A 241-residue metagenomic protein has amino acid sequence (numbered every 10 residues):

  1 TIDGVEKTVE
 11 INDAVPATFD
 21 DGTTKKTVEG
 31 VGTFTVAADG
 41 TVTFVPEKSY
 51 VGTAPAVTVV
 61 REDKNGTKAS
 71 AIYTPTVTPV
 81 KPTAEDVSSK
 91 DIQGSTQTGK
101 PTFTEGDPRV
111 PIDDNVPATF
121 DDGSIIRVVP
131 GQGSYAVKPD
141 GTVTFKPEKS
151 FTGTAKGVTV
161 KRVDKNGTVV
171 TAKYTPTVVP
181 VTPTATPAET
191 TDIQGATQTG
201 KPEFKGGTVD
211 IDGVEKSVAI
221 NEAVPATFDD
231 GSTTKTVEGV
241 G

Functional and structural regions predicted by a protein language model:
T1-I11, A56, K64-D114, G157 (+1 more regions): Extracellular interdomain linkers/hinges and stalk-like, low-complexity segments in secreted or single-pass
I2-E29, T43, D107-P130, G207-T236: Change to "...patches in solvent-exposed regions of secreted, membrane-anchored, or virion-exposed structural
A17, G32-V36, P82-A84, A118 (+4 more regions): Generic structural motif
T23-Y73, S124-A172, D229-G241: Acidic, turn/loop-rich segments in luminal/extracellular domains of secretory-pathway and cell-surface proteins
